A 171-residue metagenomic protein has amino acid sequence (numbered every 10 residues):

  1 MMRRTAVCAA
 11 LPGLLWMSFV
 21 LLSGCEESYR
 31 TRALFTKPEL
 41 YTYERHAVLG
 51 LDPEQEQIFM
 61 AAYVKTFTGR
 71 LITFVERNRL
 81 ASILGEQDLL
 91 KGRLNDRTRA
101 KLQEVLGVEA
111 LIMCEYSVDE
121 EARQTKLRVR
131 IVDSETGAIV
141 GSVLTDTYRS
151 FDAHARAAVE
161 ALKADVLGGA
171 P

Functional and structural regions predicted by a protein language model:
M1-E26: Sec-dependent bacterial lipoprotein signal peptides
M2, L11, T73-R77, D96 (+3 more regions): General structural signal for secondary-structure boundaries
C25-R45, E54, I58, K101-V105 (+2 more regions): C-terminal/domain-edge helix-coil "capping" segments
R45-L106: N-terminal segment of the mature soluble domain
Y63, R128-V129: Hydrophobic/aromatic beta-strand elements that line small-molecule binding cavities or substrate pockets in beta-rich
D96-R99, I112-M113, V143: Short structured motifs
G107-L111: Conserved acidic residues
C114-V118: Short beta-strand segments that buttress and anchor functional surface loops
